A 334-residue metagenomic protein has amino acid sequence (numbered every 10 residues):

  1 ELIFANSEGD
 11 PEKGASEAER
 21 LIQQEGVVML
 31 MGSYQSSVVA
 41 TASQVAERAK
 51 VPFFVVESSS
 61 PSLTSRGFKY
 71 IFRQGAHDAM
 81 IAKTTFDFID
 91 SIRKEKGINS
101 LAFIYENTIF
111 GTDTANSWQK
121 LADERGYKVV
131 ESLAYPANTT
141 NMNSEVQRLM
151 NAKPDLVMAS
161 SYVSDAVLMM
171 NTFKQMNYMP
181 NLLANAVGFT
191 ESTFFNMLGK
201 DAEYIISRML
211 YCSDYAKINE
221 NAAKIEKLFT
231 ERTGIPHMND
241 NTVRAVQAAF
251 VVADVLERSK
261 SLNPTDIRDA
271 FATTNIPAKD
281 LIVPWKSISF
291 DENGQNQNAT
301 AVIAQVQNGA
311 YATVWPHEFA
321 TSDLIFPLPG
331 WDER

Functional and structural regions predicted by a protein language model:
E1-R334: Extracytosolic ligand-binding ectodomains
